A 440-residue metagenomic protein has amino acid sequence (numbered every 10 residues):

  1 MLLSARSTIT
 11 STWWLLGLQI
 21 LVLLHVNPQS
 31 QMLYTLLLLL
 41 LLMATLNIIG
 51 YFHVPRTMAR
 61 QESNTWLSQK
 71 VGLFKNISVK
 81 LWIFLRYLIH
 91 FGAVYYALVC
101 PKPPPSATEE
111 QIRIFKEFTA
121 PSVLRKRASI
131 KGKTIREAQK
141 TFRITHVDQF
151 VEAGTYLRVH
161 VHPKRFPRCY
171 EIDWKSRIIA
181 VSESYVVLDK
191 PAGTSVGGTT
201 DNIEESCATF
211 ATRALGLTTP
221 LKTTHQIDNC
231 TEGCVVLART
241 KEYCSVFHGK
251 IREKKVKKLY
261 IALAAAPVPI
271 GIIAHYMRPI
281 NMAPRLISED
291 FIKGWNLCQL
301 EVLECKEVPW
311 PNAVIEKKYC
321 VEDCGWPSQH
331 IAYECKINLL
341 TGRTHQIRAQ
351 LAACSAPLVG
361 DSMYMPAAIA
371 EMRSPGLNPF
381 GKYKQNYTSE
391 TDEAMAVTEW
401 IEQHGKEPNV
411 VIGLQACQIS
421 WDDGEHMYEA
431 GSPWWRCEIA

Functional and structural regions predicted by a protein language model:
L2-I9, W13-L16, I20-V22: Short, low-complexity, Lys/Arg-enriched N-terminal segments of secretory-pathway carbohydrate enzymes
T12, G17, H25, L33 (+9 more regions): Pseudouridine synthases involved in rRNA/tRNA modification
V22-P28: Hydrophobic alpha-helical transmembrane segments
S30-L36: Short, aromatic-rich membrane-interface segments at the entry and exit of alpha-helical transmembrane domains
G50, H146-Y156, V161-F210, L215 (+2 more regions): RNA pseudouridine synthases
G92, K133-R136, T141, A262: Contiguous, often N-terminal, cationic amphipathic patches that form binding interfaces
V94-Y96: A short, conserved structural fragment
